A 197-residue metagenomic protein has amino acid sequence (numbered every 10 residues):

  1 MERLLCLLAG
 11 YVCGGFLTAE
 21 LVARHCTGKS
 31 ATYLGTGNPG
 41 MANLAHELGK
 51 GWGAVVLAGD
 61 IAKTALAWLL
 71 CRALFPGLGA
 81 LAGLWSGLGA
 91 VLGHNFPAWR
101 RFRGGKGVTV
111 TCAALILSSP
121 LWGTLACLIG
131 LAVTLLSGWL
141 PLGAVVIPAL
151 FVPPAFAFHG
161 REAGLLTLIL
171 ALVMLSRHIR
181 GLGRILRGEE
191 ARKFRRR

Functional and structural regions predicted by a protein language model:
M1-T27: N-terminal signal-anchor transmembrane alpha helix
E2, C6-L7, G51-V56, A62-A98 (+3 more regions): Nucleotide and nucleotide-moiety/phosphate-recognizing core
G10-F16, R72, G89-H94, G130-T134 (+2 more regions): Alpha-helical transmembrane segments of multi-pass membrane proteins
A19-R24, V91-R103, G130-S137, H178-G183: C-terminal ends of transmembrane helices
L21-G53, G104, I179-R197: Cytosolic, membrane-interface loops and tails of multi-pass inner-membrane proteins
K29-M41, W99-C112, W139-I147: Short, non-helical or kinked segments that cap or interrupt transmembrane helices
A45-L48, C71-F75, G93, V108-S137 (+1 more regions): Interfacial segments of multi-pass membrane proteins
T124, L140-P148, F158-L170: Loop-to-transmembrane alpha-helix initiation sites
